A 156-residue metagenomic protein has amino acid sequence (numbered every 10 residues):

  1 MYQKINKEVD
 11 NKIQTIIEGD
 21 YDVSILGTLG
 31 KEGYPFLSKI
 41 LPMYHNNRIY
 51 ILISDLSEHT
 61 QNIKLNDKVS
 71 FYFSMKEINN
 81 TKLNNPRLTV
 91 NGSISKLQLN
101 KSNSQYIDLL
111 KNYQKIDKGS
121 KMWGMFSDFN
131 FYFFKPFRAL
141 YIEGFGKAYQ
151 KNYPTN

Functional and structural regions predicted by a protein language model:
M1-K64: An N-terminal domain-cap segment
M1-N11, K111-N112, I116-N156: C-terminal edge-of-domain segments
I25, V90, I142-G144: Short glycine/serine/threonine-biased micro-segments
L29, E58-I116, M122, F126-F129 (+1 more regions): Short, structured beta-strand-loop surface elements
L37-K39, R87-N91, A148-Q150: Well-ordered beta-strand positions in beta-sheet-rich domains
I40, L99, K151-Y153: Residue-level recognition of conserved structural "scaffold" positions that shape functional pockets and channels
H45, N103-S104, N156: Generic secondary-structure boundary signal with a strong preference for alpha-helix termini
I51-I53, F71, Y141: Short hydrophobic/aromatic-rich beta-strand segments that constitute the beta-sheet cores of beta-sandwich/beta-barrel
